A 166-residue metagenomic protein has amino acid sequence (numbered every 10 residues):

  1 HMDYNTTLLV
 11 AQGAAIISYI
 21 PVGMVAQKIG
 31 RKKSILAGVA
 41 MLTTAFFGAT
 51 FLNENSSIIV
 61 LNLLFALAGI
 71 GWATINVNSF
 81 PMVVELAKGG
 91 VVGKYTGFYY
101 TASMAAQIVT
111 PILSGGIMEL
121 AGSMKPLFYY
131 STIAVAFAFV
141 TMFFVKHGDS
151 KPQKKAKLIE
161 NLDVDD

Functional and structural regions predicted by a protein language model:
H1-G13, I59-V60, P126: Loop-to-transmembrane helix entry
M2, G89-Y99: Loop-to-transmembrane helix entry/capping segments in MFS-fold secondary transporters and related SLC/MFSD carriers
S18-R31, M118: Helix-to-loop junctions at the C-terminal end of transmembrane segments in multipass secondary transporters
A40-N55: C-terminal ends and interior cores of transmembrane alpha-helices in multi-pass membrane transporters/permeases
I59-T74: Hydrophobic core of transmembrane alpha-helices in multi-pass small-molecule transporters, especially MFS/SLC-type
T74-K88: Intracellular juxtamembrane helix-capping segments at the cytosolic ends of symmetry-related transmembrane helices
G116-V135: A membrane-interface helix-boundary motif in multi-pass transporters
Y129-E160: Multi-pass alpha-helical transporter architecture, strongest for 12-TM Major Facilitator/SLC carriers used
